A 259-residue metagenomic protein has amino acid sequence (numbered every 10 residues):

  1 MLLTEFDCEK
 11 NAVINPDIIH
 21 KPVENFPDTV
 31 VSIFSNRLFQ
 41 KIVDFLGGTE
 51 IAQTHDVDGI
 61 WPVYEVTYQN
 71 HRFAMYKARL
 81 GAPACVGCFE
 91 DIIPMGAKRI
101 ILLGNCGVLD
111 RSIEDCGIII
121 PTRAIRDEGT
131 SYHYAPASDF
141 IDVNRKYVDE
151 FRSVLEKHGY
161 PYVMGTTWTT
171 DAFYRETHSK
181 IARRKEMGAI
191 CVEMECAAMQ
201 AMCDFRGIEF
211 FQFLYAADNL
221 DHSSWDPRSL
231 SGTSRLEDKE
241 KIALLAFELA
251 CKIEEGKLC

Functional and structural regions predicted by a protein language model:
M1-I141, R145-D149: Metabolite-binding pocket within alpha/beta catalytic cores that recognizes anionic/polar moieties
E50-H55, G159-G165, I253-C259: Flexible, glycine/charged-enriched surface loops at secondary-structure junctions
I93-P94, K185, D204: Non-catalytic positions within long, well-ordered alpha-helices that form the structural scaffold/packing of enzyme
K98-R99, I190, E209: Short acidic/polar active-site loop segments enriched in Thr and Asp
S138-E186: Active-site rim beta-loop-alpha module in soluble metabolic enzymes
A197-S234: Zn-dependent metallopeptidase/amidohydrolase metal-coordination segment
H222-C259: His/Asp/Glu-rich mid-to-C-terminal helical/loop segments that flank catalytic regions of hydrolases
